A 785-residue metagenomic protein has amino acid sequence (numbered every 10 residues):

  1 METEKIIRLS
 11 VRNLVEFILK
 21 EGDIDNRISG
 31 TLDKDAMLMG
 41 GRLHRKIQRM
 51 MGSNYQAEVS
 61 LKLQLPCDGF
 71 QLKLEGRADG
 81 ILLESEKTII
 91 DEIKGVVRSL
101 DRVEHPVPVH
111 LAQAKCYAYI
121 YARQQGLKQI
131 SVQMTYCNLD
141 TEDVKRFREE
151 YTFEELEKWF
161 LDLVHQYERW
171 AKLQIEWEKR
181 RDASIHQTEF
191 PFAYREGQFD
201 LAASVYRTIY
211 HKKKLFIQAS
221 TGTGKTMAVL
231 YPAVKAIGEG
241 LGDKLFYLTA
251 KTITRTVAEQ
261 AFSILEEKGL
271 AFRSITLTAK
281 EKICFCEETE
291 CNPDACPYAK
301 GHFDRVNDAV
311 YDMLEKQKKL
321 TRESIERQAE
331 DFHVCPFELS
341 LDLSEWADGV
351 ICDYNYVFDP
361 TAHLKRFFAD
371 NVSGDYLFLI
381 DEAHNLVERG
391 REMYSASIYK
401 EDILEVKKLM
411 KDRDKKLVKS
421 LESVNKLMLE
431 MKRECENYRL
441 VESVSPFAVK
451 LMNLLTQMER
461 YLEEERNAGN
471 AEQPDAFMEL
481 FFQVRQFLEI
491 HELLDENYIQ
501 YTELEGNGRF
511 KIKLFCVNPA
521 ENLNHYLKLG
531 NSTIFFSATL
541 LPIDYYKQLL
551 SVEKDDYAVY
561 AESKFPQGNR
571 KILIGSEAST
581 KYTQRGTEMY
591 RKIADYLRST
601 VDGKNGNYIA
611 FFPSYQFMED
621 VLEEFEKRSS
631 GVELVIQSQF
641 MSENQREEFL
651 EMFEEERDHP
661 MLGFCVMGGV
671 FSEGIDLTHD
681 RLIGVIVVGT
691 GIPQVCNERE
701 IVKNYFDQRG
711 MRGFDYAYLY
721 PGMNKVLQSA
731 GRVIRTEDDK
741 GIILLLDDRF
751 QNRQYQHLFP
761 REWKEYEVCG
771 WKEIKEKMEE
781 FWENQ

Functional and structural regions predicted by a protein language model:
M1-E86: Metal-dependent nuclease catalytic cores that hydrolyze phosphodiester bonds in DNA/RNA, characterized by
L63-E157: Mg2+/Mn2+-dependent nuclease catalytic core
E176-Q218: Conserved pre-motif I regulatory segment
T188, L241-V350, F358, N437-E442 (+2 more regions): A substrate-engagement module of RecA-like helicase motors
Y210-P232: Walker A/P-loop
V229, T256, F332-G349, D353-E459 (+2 more regions): Signature of the SF2 helicase/ATPase Hel1-core->accessory helical subdomain module
I325-V350, T361-F368, Y461-S579, Q584 (+4 more regions): A contiguous, basic/glycine-rich beta-loop/short-helix subdomain that forms a polymer-engagement track
S576-E588, S638-Q751: Conserved RecA-like P-loop NTPase helicase motor core
